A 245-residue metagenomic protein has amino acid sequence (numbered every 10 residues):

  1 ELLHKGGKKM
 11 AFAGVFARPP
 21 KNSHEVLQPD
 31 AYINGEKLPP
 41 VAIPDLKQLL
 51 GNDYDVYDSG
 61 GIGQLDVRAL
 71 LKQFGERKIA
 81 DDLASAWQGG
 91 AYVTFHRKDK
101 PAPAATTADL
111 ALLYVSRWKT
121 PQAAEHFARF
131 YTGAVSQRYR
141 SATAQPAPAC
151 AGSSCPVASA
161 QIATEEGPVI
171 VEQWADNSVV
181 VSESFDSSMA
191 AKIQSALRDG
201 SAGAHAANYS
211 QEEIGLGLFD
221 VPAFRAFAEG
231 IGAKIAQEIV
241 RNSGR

Functional and structural regions predicted by a protein language model:
E1-L112, R117-R245: Soluble, non-membrane globular domain cores that form compact, hydrophobic packing and curved binding surfaces
